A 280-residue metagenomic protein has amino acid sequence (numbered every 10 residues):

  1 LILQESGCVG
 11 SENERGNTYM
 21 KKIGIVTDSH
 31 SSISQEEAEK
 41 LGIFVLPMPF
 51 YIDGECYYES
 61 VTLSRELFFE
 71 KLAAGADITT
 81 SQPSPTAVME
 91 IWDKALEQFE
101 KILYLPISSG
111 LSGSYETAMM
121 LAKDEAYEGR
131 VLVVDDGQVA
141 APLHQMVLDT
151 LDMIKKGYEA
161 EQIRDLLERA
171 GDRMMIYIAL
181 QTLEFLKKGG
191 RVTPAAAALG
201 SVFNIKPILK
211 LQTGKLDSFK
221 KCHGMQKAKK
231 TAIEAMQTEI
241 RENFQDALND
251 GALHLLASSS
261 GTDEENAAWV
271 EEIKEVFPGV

Functional and structural regions predicted by a protein language model:
L1-Y19: Short, Lys/Arg-enriched N-terminal segments with co-localized hydrophobic residues within the first ~10-30 amino acids
K22, H30-F44, P49, L111-S114 (+4 more regions): Mixed-charge interfacial surface used for oligomerization/domain docking and macromolecular partner engagement
I23-Q82, A87: N-terminal glycine-rich anion-binding loop in soluble enzyme alpha/beta folds
V26-T27, P106-S108, V134-D135: Short beta-strand segments
L63-F69, W92, E97, M119-D124: A short glycine/small-residue-enriched secondary-structure motif
K71, F99-Y104, E125-D135: Glycine/charged-rich beta-loop-alpha catalytic/anionic-binding loops adjacent to active sites
L72-A76, W92-D93, L151-M153, L180: A general structural signal for short secondary-structure boundary/capping elements
G75-S108, E116-T117, R164, G171: Glycine-rich phosphate- or other oxyanion-binding loops that anchor nucleotides, phosphorylated ligands
